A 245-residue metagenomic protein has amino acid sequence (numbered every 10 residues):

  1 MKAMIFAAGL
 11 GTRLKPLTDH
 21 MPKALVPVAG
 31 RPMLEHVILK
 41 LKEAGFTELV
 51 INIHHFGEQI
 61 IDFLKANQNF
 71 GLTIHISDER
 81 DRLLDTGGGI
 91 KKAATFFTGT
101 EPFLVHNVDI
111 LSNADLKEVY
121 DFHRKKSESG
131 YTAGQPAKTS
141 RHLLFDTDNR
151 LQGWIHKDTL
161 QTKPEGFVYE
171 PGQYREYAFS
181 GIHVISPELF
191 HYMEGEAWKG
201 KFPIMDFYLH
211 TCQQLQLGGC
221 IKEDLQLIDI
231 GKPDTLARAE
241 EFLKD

Functional and structural regions predicted by a protein language model:
M1-A29, K42-A44, I221: Glycine-rich N-terminal loop/short-helix segment of MobA-like nucleotidyltransferase
K2-I5, R31-N107, E118, W198-K199: Conserved N-terminal catalytic core of the sugar/cofactor nucleotidyltransferase
L10, V108-I110: Active-site metal-binding loops of divalent metal-dependent hydrolases
R13, Q59-D62, T86, K92 (+4 more regions): Phosphate- and divalent-cation-binding pockets in alpha/beta enzyme and binding domains that engage nucleotide-derived
L25, I76-S77, G130, W154 (+1 more regions): Generic preference for hydrophobic
H54, S77-E79, A133, C220-E223: Conserved beta-strand termini and adjacent loop/short-helix elements that scaffold enzyme active sites in alpha/beta
E101-L104, L111, K117-R124, A137-K138 (+1 more regions): Catalytic-core segments of class I nucleotidyltransferases/pyrophosphorylases that form NMP-activated intermediates
K126-P136: A short, conserved acidic/glycine-rich loop-to-beta-strand motif that forms the donor nucleotide-sugar/metal
